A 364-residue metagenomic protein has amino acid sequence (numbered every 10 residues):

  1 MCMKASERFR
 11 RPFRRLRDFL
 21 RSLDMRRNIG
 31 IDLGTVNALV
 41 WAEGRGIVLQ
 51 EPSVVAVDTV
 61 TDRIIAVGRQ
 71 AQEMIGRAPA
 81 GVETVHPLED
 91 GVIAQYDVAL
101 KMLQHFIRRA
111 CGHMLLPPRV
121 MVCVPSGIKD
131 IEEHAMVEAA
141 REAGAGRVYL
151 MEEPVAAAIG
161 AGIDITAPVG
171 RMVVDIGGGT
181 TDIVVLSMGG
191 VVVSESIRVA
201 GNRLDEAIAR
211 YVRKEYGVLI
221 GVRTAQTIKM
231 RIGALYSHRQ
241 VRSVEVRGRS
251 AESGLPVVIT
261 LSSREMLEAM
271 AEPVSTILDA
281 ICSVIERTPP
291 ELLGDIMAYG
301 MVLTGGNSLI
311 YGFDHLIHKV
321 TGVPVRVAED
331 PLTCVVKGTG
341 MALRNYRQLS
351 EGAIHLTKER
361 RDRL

Functional and structural regions predicted by a protein language model:
M1-I176, V184-M301, S308-L364: Nucleotide/phosphate-binding catalytic cleft detector across ATP-hydrolyzing and phosphate-transferring enzymes
G179: Acidic, divalent-metal-coordinating active-site segment for phosphoryl/phosphodiester hydrolysis, typified by short
